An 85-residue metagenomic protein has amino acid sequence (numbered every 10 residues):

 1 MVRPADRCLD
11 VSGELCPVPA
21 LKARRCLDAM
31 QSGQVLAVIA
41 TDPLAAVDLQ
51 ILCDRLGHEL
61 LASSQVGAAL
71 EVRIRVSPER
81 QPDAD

Functional and structural regions predicted by a protein language model:
M1-D10: Right-handed parallel beta-helix/beta-solenoid
D6, L21, D83-D85: Intrinsic disorder/low-complexity segments
V11-S64, E71: Amphipathic, hydrophobic secondary-structure cores in small proteins
R55-G57, P82-D85: A general structural signal for short secondary-structure boundary/capping elements
S64-Q65, P78: Compositionally biased regions
E71-D83: Core SAM-dependent methyltransferase catalytic element
